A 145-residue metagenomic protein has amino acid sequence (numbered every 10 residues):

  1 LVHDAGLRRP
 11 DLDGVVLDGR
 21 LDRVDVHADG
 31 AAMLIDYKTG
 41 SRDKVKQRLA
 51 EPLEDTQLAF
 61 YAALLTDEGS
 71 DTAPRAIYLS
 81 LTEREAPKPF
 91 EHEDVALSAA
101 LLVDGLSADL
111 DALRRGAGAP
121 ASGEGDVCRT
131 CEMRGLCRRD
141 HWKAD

Functional and structural regions predicted by a protein language model:
L1-D145: RecB-family 4Fe-4S metal-dependent nuclease core
